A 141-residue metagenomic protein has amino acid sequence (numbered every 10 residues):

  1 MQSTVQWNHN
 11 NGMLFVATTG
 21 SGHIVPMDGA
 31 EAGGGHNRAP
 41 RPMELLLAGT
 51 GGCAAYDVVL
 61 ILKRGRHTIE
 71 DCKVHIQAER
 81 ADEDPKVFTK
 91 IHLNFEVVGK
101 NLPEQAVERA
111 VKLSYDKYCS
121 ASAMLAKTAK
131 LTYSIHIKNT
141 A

Functional and structural regions predicted by a protein language model:
M1-A48, V59-A141: Extended beta-strand/beta-hairpin segments
